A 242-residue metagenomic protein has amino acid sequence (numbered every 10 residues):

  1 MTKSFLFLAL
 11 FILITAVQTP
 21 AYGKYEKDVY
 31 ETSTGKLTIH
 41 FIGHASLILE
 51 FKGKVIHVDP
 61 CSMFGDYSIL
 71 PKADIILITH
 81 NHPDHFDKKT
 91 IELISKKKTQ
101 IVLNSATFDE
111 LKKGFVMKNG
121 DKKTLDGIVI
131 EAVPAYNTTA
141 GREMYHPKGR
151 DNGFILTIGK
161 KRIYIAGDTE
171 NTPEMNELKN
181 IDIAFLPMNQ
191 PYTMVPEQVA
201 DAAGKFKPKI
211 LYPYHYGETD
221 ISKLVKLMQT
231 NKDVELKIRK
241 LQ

Functional and structural regions predicted by a protein language model:
M1-L6: Positively charged n-region of N-terminal signal peptides that target proteins for export
F7-A16: Bacterial N-terminal signal peptides
Y22-P71, K113-K179, R239-Q242: Core dinuclear metal-dependent hydrolase active-site scaffold
S62-A106, K179-F185: Active-site metal-binding motif and surrounding structural segment of the metallo-beta-lactamase
F64-D66, H82-F86, F108-E110, D121-T124 (+4 more regions): Active-site environment of divalent metal-dependent phosphoester hydrolases
K89-I94, E174-E177, Q198-A202, K223: A short acidic, amphipathic alpha-helical/loop segment
F115-D126, K148, A200, G204-Q242: Binuclear metal-ion centers of metallo-dependent hydrolases, dominated by the metallo-beta-lactamase
I181-L186, Q190-P213: Proline-aspartate-enriched helix->loop->beta-strand connector
